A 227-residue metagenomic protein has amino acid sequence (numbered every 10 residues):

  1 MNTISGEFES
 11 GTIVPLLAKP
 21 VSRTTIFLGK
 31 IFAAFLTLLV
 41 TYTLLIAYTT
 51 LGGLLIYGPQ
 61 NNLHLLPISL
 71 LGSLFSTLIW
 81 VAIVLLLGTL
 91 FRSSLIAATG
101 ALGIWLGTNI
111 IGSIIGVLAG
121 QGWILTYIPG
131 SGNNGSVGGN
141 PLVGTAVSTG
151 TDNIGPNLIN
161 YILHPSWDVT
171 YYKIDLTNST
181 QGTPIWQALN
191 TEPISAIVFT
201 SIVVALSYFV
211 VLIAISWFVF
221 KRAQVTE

Functional and structural regions predicted by a protein language model:
M1-E7, I31, I68-I96, A101-I115 (+2 more regions): Hydrophobic alpha-helical transmembrane segments of membrane proteins
N2-F35: Helix-loop-helix units of permease transmembrane domains in multi-pass membrane transporters, especially ABC
G11, Y57-G58, T191: Short loop/turn hinge sites at secondary-structure boundaries
P15, I46-T50, R222: Hydrophobic alpha-helical segments at protein termini of multi-pass membrane proteins
F27-G100, N109, G116-V117, S131-L142: Secretory targeting signals
L65, A82, A98, L102 (+1 more regions): Generic recognition of short, well-ordered alpha-helical interface segments
L106-V219: Terminal transmembrane helical anchor/hairpin motif
T226-E227: Transmembrane alpha-helical segments of polytopic membrane transport and secretion proteins
